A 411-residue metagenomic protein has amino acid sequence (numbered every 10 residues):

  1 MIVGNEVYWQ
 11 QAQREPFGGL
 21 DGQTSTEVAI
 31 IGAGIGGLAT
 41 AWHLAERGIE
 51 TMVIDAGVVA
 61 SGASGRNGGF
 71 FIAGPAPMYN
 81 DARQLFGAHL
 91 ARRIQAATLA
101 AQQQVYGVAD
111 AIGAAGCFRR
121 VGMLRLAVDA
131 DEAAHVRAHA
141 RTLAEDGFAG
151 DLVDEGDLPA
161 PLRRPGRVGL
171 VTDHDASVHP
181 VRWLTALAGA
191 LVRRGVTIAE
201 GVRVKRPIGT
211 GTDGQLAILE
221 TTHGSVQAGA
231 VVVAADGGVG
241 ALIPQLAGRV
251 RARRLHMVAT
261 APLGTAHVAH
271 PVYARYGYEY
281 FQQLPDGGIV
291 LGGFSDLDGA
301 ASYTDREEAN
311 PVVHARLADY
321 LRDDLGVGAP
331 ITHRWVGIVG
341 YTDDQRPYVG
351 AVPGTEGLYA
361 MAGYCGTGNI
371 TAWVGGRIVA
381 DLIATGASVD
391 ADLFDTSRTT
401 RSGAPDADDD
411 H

Functional and structural regions predicted by a protein language model:
M1-V28: Extreme N-terminal leader/targeting segments of oxidoreductases
T24-V53: N-terminal Rossmann-like FAD-binding beta1-loop-alpha1 element of flavoenzymes
G74-G156: Dinucleotide-binding Rossmann-like beta1-alpha1 core, especially the glycine-rich loop that anchors the ADP
A88, A115-R125, G156-A190: Helix-loop-beta segment of a Rossmann-like dinucleotide-binding subdomain
A134, R141-D146, G169-G229: Helical element adjacent to the flavin cofactor pocket in flavoenzyme catalytic cores
H174, R322-H411: C-terminal catalytic lobe of FAD-dependent flavoproteins
R206-I289: Flavin-dependent oxidoreductases
G264-G357: Active-site lid/adjacent beta-loop-alpha segment flanking the redox-cofactor pocket in flavoenzymes
